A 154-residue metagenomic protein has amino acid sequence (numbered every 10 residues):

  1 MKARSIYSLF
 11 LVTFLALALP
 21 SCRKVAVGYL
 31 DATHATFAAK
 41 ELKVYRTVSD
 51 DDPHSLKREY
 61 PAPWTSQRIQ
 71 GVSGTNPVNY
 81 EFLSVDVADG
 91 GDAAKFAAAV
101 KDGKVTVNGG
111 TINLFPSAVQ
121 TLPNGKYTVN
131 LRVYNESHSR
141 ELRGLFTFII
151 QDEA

Functional and structural regions predicted by a protein language model:
M1-L9: Bacterial N-terminal signal peptides that target proteins for export
A18-S21: C-terminal motif of bacterial Sec signal peptides marking the signal peptidase cleavage site
R23-A154: Non-catalytic macromolecular-recognition regions in eukaryotic signaling proteins
